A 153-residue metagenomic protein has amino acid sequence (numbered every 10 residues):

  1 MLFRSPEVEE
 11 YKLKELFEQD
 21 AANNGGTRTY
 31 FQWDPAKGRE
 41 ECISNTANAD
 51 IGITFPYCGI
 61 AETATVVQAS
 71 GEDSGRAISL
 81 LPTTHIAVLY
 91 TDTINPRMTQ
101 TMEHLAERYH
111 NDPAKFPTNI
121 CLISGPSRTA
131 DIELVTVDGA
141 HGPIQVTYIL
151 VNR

Functional and structural regions predicted by a protein language model:
M1-R153: The feature marks the mature, well-folded catalytic cores of soluble enzymes
